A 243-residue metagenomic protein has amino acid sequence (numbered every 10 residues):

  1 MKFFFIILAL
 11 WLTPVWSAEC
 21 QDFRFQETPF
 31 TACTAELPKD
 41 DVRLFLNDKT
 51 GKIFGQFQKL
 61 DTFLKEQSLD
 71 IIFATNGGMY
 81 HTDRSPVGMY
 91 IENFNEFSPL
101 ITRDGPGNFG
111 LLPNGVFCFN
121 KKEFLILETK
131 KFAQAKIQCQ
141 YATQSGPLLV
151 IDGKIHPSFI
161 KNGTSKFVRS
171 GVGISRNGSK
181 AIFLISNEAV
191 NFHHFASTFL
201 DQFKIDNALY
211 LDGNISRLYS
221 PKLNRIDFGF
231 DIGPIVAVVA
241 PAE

Functional and structural regions predicted by a protein language model:
F3-T13: Sec-dependent N-terminal signal peptides
W16-N108: Zymogen propeptides
F30, D70-I71, L112-V116, G146 (+4 more regions): Short, surface-exposed beta-edge/turn micro-motifs
E36-K39, C118-E123, I151-G153, I174-S179 (+2 more regions): Short acidic-glycine loop/turn motifs at beta-strand connectors
N47-K52, K131-A135, I185-A189: Short, solvent-exposed aromatic-acidic interface loops
S85-F159: Active-site-adjacent helix-turn-beta-strand microarchitecture at beta-sheet edges that either contains or buttresses
V87-R103, S158-N207, S216-E243: Conserved, well-ordered active-site substructure
